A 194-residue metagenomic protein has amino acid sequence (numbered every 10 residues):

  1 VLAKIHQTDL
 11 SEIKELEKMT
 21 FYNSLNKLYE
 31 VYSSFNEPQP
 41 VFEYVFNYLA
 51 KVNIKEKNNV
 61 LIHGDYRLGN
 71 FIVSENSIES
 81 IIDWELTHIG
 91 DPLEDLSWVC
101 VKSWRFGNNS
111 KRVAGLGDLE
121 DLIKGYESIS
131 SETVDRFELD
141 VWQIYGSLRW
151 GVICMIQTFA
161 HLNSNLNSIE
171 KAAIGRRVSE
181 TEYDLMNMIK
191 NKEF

Functional and structural regions predicted by a protein language model:
V1-N47, N53-V60, L86-G90, N165-V178: A cross-family kinase active-site recognition segment
L16, T133-Y145: All-alpha amphipathic helical-bundle segments outside canonical DNA-binding/catalytic cores that form hydrophobic
L61, S80-D83: Pre-DFG segment of protein kinase catalytic domains
L61-H63, L68: Catalytic-loop of the protein kinase fold
E79, T87-I89, E94: Activation segment
E94-S131, Y145-N163: Active-site activation/catalytic loop segments of kinase-like enzymes and analogous catalytic loops in related
A114, E127-T133, W150-F194: ATP/Mg2+ or Mg2+-diphosphate-binding catalytic cores that bind nucleotide phosphates or diphosphates via glycine-rich
